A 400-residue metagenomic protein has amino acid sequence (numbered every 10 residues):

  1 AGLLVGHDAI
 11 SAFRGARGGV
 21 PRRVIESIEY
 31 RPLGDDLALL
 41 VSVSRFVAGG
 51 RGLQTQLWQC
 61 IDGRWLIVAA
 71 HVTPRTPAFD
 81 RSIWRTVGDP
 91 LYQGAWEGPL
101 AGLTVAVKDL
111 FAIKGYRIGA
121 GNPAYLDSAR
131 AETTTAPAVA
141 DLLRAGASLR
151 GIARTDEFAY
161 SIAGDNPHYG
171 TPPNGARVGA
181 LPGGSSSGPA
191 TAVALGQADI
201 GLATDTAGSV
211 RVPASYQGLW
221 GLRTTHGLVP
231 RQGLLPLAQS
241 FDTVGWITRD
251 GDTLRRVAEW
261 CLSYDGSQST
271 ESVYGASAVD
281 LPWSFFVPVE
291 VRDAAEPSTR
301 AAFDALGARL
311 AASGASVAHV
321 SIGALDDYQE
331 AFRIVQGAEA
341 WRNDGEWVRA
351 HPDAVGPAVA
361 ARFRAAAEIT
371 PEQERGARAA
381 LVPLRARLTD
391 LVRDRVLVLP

Functional and structural regions predicted by a protein language model:
A1-D8, D205: Short, solvent-exposed secondary-structure junction/capping segments
V5-R51, T55: Surface-exposed, charged secondary-structure patches
R51-P77: Short beta-strand edge/turn micro-motifs at domain boundaries
H71-A131, T135, F158-Y160, S272: Short, well-ordered alpha-helical
T76-L100, S263-P400: Amidase signature
V105-K108, L142, D344: Conserved hydrophobic/aromatic pocket- or pore-lining residues that grip, position, or stack substrates in active sites
V107, L149-R154, L202-T204, A318-V320 (+1 more regions): General beta-strand structural signal in soluble alpha/beta enzymes
L143-A258: Short glycine/serine-rich loop segments
